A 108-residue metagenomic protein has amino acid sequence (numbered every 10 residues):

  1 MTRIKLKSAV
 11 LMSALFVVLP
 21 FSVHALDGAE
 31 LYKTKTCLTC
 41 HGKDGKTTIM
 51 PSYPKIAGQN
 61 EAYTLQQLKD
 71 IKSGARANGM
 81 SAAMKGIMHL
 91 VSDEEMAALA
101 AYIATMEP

Functional and structural regions predicted by a protein language model:
T2-L11: Bacterial N-terminal signal peptides that target proteins for export
F16-K33, T47-S52: Electrostatic cytochrome c docking/interface patches
T34-K35, M80: N-terminal (or domain-start) structured segment
K35-T36, D44, N60, E95: Short pre-active-site segment immediately N-terminal to redox-active cysteine/selenocysteine motifs in thiol-based
T36-K43, L99, I103: The canonical Cys-X-X-Cys-His
I49-A57, K72-M106: Axial heme c-ligation environment in periplasmic c-type cytochrome domains
